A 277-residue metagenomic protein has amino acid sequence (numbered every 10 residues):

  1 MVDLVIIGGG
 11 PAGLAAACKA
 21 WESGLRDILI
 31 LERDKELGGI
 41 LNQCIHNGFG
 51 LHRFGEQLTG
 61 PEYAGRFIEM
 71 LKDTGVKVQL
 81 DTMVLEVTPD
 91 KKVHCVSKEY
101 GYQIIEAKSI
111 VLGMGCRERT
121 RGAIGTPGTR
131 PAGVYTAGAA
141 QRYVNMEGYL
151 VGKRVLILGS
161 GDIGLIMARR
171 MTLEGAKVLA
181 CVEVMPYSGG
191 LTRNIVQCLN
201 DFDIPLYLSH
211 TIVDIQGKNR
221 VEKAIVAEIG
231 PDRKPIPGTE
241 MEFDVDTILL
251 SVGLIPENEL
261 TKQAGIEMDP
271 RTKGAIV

Functional and structural regions predicted by a protein language model:
M1-V277: Residues forming the flavin
